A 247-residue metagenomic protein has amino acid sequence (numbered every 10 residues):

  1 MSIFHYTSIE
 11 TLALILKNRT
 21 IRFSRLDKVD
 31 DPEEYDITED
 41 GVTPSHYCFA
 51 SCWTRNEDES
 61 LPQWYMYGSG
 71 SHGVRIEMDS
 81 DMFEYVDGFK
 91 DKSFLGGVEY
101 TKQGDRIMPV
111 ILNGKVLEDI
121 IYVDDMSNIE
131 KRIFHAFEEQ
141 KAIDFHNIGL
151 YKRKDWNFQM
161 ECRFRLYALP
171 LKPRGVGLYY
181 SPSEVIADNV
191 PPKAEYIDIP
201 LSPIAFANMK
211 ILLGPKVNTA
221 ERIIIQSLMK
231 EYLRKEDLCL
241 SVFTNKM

Functional and structural regions predicted by a protein language model:
M1-M247: Catalytic-core loop-and-flanking beta/alpha module that positions acidic residues for ribose/phosphate chemistry
